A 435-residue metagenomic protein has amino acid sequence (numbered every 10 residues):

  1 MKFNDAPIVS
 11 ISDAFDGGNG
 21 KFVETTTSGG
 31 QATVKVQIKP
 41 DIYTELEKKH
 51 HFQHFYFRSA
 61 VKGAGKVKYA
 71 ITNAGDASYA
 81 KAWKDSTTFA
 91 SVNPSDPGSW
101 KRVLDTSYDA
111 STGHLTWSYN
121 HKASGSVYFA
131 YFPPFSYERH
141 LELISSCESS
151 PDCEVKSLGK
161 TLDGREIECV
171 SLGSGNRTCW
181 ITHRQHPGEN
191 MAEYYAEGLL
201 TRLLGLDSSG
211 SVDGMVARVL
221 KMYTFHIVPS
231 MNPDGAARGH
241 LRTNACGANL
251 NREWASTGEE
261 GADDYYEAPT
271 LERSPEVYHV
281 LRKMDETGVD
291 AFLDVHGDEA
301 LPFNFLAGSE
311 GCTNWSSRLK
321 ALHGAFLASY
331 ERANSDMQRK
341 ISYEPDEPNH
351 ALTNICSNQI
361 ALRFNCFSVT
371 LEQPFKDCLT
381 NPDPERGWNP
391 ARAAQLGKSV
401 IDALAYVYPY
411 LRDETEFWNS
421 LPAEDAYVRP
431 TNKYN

Functional and structural regions predicted by a protein language model:
M1-V127: Extreme N-terminal flexible tails
Q53, G65, G113-L115, G125 (+5 more regions): Core residues of folded domains in eukaryotic genome-function proteins
V61, I71-G75, Y131-F135, M231 (+2 more regions): Residues that form ligand- and interface-recognition hot spots within folded domains
Y79-A80, A130, Y137-H140, E189-M191 (+2 more regions): Short helix/loop capping segments that flank catalytic or ligand/cofactor-binding pockets
T106-D163: Extended acidic/polar, glycine-enriched regions that form or flank non-catalytic beta-rich accessory modules
P133-E148, E260-P269, T415-S420, E424-D425 (+1 more regions): Peripheral membrane interaction modules
D152-L352, N358-A361, T370-D383: Active-site/substrate-binding loop(s) of hydrolase catalytic cores
L301-L306, H350-N435: Active-site-adjacent mobile loop/cap segments within catalytic or ligand-binding domains
